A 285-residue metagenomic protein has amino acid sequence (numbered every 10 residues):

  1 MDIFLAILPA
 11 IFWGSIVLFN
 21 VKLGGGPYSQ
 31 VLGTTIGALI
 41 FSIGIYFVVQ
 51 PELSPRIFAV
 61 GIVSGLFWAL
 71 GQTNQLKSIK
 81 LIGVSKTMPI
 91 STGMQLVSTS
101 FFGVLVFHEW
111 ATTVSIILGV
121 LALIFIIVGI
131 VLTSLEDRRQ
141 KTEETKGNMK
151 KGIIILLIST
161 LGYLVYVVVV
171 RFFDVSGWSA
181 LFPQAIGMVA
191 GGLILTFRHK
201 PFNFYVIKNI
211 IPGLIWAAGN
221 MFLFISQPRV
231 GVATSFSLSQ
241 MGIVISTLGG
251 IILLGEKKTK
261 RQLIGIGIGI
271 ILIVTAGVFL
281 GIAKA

Functional and structural regions predicted by a protein language model:
M1-A285: Polytopic alpha-helical membrane proteins, predominantly small-molecule transporters/carriers
